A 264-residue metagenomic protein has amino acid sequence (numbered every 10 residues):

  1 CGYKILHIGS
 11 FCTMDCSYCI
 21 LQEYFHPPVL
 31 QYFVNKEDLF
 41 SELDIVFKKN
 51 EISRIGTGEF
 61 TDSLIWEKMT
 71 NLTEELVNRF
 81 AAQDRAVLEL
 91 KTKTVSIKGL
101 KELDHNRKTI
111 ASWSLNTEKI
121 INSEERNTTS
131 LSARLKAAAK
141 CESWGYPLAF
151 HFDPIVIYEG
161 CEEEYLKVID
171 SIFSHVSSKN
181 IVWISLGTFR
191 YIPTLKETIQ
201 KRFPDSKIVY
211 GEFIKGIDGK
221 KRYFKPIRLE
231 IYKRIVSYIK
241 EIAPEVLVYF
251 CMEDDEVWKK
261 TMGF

Functional and structural regions predicted by a protein language model:
C1-Y24: N-terminal pre-triad scaffold of radical SAM enzymes
S17-S112: Conserved Radical SAM active-site core
L39, T73, R134, Y165 (+2 more regions): Aromatic/hydrophobic pocket-lining residues that form the small-molecule binding cavity in soluble enzyme cores
E42-K48, G99-E102, L131-W144, I235: Structured alpha-helical segments in the cores of large, soluble enzyme domains
R54-G56, V87-E89, K108-S112, P147-H151 (+2 more regions): Structural preference for beta-strand elements that scaffold enzyme active sites
T61-L64, V95-K98, T109-T129, P154-E159 (+3 more regions): Conserved radical SAM core fold
G160-H175: Catalytic cores of alpha/beta
F173-F264: Auxiliary Fe-S-binding modules of radical SAM enzymes
